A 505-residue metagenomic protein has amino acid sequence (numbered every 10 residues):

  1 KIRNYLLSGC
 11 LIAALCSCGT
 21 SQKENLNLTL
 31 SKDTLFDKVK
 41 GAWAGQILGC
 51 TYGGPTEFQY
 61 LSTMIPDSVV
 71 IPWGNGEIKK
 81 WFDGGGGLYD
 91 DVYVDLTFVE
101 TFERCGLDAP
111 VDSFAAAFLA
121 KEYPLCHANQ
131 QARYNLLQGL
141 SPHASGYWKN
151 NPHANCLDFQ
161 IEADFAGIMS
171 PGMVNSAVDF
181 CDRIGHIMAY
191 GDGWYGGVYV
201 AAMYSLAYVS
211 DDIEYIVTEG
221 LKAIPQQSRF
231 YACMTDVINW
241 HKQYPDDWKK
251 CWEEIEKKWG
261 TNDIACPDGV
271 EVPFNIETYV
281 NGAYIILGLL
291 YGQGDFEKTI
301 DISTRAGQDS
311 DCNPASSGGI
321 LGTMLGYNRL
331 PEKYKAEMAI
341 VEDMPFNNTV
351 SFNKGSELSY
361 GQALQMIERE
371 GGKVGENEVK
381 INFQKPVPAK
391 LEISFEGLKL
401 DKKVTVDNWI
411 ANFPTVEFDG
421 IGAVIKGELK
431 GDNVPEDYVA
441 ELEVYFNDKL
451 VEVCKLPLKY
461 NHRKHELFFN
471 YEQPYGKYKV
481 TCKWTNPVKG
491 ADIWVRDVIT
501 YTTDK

Functional and structural regions predicted by a protein language model:
K1-L6: Bacterial N-terminal signal peptides that target proteins for export
C16-S17: C-terminal motif of bacterial Sec signal peptides marking the signal peptidase cleavage site
L48, Y52, Q59, T63-I71 (+4 more regions): Catalytic phosphate/nucleotide-handling subdomain of diverse soluble enzymes
P55-G86, V92-D95, D112-H127: Active-site-surrounding "flap" and adjacent substrate/cofactor-binding loops of secreted or lumenal enzymes, prototyped
G106-D158, I168: Extracytoplasmic mature domains of secreted/periplasmic and thylakoid-lumen proteins
L136, S145-A154, F165-M173, D182-I187 (+1 more regions): Accessory "access/gating" subregions that flank catalytic or transport cores
E376-G420, K426-E436, D504: Glycan-recognition and processing domains
L429-T503: Beta-strand-rich ligand-recognition modules
